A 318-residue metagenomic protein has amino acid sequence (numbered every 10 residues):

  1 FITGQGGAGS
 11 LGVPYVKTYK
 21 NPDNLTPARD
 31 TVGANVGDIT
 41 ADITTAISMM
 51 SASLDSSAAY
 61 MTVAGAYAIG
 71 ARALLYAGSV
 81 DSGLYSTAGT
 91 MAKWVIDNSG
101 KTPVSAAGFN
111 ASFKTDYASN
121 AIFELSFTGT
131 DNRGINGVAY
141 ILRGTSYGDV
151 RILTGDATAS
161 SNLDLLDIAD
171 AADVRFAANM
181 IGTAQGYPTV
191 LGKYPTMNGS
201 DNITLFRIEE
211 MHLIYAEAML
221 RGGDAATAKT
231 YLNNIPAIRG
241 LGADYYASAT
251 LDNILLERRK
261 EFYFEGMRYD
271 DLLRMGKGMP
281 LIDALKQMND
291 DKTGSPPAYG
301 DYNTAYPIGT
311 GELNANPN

Functional and structural regions predicted by a protein language model:
F1-Y140, T145, D149-V150, D156-N318: Acidic/polar-rich alpha-helix caps and helix-coil junctions
